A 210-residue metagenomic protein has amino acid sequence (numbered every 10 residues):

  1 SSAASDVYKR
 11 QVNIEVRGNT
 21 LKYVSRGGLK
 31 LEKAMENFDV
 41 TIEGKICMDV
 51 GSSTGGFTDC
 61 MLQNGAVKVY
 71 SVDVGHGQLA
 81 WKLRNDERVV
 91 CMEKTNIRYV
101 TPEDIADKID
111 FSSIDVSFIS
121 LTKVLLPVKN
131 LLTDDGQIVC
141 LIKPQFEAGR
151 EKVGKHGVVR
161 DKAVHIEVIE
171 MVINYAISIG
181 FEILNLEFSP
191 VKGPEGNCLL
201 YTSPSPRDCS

Functional and structural regions predicted by a protein language model:
S1-A4, Y8, Y201-S210: Single conserved hydrophobic/aromatic residue that forms the stacking wall/gate of nucleotide- or nucleobase-binding
S1-T41: S4-like RNA-binding module at protein N-termini
K45-G51: Conserved class I S-adenosyl-L-methionine
G56-N64: Conserved SAM-binding loop of SAM-dependent methyltransferases across substrates and taxa, primarily the Class I
H76, A80-A106: S-adenosyl-L-methionine
L126-D134: A short glycine-rich, Lys/Arg-flanked "PGG" loop and its adjoining helix->strand segment in the class I
D135-L141: Conserved beta-strand signature within the Rossmann-like core of class I S-adenosyl-L-methionine
P144-D161: Short, glycine-/aromatic-enriched active-site segment of Class I SAM-dependent methyltransferases
